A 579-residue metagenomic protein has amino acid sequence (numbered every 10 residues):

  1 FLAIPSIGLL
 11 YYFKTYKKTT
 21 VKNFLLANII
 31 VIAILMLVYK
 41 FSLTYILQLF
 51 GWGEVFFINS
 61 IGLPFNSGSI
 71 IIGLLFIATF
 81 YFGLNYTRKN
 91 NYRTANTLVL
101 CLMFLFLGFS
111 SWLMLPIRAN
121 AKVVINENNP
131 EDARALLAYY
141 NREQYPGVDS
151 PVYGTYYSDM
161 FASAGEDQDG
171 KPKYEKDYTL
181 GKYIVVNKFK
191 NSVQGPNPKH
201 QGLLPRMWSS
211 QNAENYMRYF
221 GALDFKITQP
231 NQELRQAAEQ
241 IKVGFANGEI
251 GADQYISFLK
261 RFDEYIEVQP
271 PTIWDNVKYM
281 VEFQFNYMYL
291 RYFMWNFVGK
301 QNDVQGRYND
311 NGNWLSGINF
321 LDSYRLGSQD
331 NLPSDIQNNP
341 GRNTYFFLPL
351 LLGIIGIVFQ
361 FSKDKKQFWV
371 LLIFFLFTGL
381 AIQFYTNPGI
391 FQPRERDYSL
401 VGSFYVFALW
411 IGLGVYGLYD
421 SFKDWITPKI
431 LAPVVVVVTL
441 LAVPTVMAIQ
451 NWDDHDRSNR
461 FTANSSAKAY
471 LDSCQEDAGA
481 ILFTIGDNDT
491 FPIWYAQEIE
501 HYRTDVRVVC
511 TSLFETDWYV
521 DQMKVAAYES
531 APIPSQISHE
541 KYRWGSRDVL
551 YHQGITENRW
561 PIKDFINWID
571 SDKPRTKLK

Functional and structural regions predicted by a protein language model:
F1-L400, F407-G479, F491-K579: ER/secretory pathway lumenal C-terminal domains and tails of membrane proteins involved in glycoprotein biogenesis
